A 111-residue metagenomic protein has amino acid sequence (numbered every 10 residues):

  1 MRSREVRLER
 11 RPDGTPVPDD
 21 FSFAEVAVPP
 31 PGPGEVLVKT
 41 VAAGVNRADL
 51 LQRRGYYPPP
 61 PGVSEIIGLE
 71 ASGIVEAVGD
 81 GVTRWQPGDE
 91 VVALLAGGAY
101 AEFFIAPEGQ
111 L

Functional and structural regions predicted by a protein language model:
M1-V6: Short structural boundary motif marking the start of a folded domain
L8, R53, E76-A77, I105-P107: Short beta-strand-to-turn element immediately C-terminal to the catalytic PLP-Schiff-base lysine in fold type I
P12-D20, R47-A48, T83: Short N-terminal binding/cap micro-motifs at the start of the first secondary-structure element
T15-A27, Y56: Short glycine/threonine/proline-enriched tight-turn/helix- or strand-capping micro-motif at secondary-structure
V17, Q86, F104-A106: Short loop/helix-cap segments at secondary-structure boundaries that form the rim of catalytic
A27-V45, R54-G98: Glycine-rich beta-strand-centered segment in the early N-terminal region that forms part of a ligand/cofactor-binding
V41-A42, G109-L111: Extended, non-globular alpha-helical segments
L95-E108: A structural motif shared across PLP-dependent enzymes of the aminotransferase-like
